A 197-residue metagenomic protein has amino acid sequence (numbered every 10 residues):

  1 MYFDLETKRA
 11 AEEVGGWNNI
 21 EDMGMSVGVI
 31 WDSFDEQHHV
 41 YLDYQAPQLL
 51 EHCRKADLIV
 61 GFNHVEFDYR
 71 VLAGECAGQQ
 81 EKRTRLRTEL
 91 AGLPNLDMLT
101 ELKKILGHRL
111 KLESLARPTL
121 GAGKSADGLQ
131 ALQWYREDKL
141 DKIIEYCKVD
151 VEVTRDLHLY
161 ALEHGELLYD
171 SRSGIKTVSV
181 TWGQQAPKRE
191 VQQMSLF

Functional and structural regions predicted by a protein language model:
M1-F197: DEDD superfamily 3′-5′ metal-dependent exonuclease/proofreading module
